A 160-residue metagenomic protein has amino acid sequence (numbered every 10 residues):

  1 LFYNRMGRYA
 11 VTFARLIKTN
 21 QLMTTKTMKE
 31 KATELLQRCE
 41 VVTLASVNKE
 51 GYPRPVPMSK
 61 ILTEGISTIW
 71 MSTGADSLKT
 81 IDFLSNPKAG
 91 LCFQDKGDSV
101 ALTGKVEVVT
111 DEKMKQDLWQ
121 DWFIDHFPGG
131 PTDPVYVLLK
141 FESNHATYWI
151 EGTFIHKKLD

Functional and structural regions predicted by a protein language model:
L1-K26: Short, Lys/Arg-enriched N-terminal segments with co-localized hydrophobic residues within the first ~10-30 amino acids
M23-T24, A101-D160: Charged, gly/pro-rich active-site loop segments
T25-E30, T73-K79, D121-I124: Charged, amphipathic alpha-helical segments
E34-K49, A89-L91: A short, Trp-centered hydrophobic/proline-enriched beta-strand micro-motif
C39-V41, S67-I69, N86-A89, D133-Y136 (+1 more regions): Short, surface-exposed beta-edge/turn micro-motifs
V41-M71: N-terminal leader/targeting helix
V47-K49, G74-D76, Q94-K96, T103-E107: Histidine- and/or cysteine-centered catalytic micro-motif in compact active-site loops
I61-K96: A short mixed-secondary-structure module that forms the rim of ligand-binding clefts
